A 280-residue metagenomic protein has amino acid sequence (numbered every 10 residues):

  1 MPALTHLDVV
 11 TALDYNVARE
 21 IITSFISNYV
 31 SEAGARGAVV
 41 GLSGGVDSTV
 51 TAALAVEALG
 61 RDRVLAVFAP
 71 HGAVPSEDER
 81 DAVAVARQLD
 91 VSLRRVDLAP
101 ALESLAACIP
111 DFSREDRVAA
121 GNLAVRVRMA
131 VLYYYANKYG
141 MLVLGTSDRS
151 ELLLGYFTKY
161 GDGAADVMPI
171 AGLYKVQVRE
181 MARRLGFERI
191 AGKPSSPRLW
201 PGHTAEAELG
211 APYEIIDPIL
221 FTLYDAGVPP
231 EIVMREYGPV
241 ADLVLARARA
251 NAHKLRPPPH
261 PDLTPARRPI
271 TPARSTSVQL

Functional and structural regions predicted by a protein language model:
M1-A38, A53-E57, D62-S147, L154-L280: ATP/NTP-dependent adenylation/nucleotidyl-transfer catalytic domains that generate, transfer, or process NMP-activated
G45: Conserved G/P- and acidic residue-centered "switch" motifs that form tight phosphate/ATP-binding loops in soluble
S48: Catalytic nucleophile loop
